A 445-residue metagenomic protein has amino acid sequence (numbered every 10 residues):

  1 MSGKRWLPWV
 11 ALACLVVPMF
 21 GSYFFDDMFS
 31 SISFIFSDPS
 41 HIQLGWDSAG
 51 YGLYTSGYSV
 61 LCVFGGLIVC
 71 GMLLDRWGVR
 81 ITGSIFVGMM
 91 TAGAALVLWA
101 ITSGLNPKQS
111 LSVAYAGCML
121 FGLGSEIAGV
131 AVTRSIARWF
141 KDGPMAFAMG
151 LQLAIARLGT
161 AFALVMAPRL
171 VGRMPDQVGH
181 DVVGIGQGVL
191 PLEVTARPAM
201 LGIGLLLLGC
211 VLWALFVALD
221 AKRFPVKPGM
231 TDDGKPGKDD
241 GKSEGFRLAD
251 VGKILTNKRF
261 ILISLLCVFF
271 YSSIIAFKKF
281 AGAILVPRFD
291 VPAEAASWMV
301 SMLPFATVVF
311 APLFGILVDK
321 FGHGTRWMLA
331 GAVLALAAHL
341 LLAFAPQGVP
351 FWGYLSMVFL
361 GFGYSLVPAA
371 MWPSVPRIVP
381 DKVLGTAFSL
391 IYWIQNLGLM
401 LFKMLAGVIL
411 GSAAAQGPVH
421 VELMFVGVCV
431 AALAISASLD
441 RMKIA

Functional and structural regions predicted by a protein language model:
F29-F34, N257-T307, F402-K403: Extracytoplasmic gate region of multi-pass secondary transporters
S56-M72, S301-F314: Central cavity-lining transmembrane alpha-helices of secondary-active solute carriers, predominantly the Major
D75-V87, D319-V333: Cytoplasmic membrane-interface "Motif A"-like loop-to-helix N-cap segments of 12-TM Major Facilitator Superfamily
G88-P107, V333-Q347: C-terminal ends and interior cores of transmembrane alpha-helices in multi-pass membrane transporters/permeases
G117-I155: Cytoplasmic helix-loop-helix junction between adjacent transmembrane helices in 12-TM secondary transporters
R197-F216, H420-S438: Symmetry-related core transmembrane helices of the 12-TM Major Facilitator Superfamily/SLC fold
G324-M371: C-terminal transmembrane helical hairpin of 12-TM major facilitator-type secondary transporters
D381-A414: A late C-terminal transmembrane helix in Major Facilitator Superfamily
